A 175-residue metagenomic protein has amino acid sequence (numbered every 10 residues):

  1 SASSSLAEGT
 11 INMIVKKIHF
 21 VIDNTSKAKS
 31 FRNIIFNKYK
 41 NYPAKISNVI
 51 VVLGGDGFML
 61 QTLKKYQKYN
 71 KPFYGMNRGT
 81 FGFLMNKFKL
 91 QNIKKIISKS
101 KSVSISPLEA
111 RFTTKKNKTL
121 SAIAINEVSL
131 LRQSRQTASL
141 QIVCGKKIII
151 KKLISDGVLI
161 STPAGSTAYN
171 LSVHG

Functional and structural regions predicted by a protein language model:
S1-S5, G9: Short, positively charged low-complexity motifs
M13-V49, L53, M59-K68, F88-S104 (+1 more regions): ATP/NTP phosphate-donor binding region
V52, I160-S161: Redox-cofactor binding/interface segments in oxidoreductases and associated redox assembly factors
F58-T62, T167-L171: Short glycine/serine/threonine-rich phosphate/pyrophosphate-binding segments that cradle anionic phosphate groups
N70-P72: Proline-centered loop/turn at the N-terminus of a beta-strand
F81-G157: Catalytic core of DAGKc-family lipid kinases
I148, A168, V173-G175: C-terminal and late-domain segments of enzyme folds
